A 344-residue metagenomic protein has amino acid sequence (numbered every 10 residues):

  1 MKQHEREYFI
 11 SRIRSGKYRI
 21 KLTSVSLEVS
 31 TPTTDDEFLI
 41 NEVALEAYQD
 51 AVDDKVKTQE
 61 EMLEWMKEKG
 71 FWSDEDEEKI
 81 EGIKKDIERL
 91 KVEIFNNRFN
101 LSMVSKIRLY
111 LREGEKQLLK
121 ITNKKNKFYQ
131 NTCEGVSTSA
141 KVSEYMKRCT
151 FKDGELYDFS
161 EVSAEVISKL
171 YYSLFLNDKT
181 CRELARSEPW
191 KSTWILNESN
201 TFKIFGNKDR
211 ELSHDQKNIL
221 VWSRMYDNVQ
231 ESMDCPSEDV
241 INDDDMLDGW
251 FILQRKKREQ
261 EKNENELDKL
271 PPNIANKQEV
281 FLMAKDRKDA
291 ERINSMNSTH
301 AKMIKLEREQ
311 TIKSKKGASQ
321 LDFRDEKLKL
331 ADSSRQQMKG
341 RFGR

Functional and structural regions predicted by a protein language model:
M1-K21, D153-R344: Charged interaction scaffolds used for protein-protein
R14-S15, K21-N96: Internal, charge-rich low-complexity segments
T23, T31-T34, T58, T122 (+8 more regions): Residue-identity detector for threonine
V25, A47, E113, K120-N131 (+3 more regions): Generic alpha-helix detector with strongest preference for long hydrophobic helices that associate with membranes
T58-W65, N100, L170-C181: Repeat-unit-sized solenoid/scaffold elements
K91-D158: Intrinsically disordered, low-complexity acidic Ser/Thr-rich regulatory segments
